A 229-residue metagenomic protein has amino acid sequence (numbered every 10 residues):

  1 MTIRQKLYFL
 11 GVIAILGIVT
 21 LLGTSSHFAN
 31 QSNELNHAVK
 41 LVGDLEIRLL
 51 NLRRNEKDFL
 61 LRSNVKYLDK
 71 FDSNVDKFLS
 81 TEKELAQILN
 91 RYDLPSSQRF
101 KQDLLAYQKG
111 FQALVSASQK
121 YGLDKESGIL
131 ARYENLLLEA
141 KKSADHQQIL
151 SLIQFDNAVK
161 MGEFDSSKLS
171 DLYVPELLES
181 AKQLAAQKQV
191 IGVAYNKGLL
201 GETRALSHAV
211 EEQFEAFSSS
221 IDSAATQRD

Functional and structural regions predicted by a protein language model:
M1-A29: Extreme N-terminal signal-anchor transmembrane helix of membrane signaling/transducer proteins, especially in bacteria
N30-H208, E212-Q227: Membrane-proximal N-terminal soluble sensing/regulatory segments of transmembrane proteins
